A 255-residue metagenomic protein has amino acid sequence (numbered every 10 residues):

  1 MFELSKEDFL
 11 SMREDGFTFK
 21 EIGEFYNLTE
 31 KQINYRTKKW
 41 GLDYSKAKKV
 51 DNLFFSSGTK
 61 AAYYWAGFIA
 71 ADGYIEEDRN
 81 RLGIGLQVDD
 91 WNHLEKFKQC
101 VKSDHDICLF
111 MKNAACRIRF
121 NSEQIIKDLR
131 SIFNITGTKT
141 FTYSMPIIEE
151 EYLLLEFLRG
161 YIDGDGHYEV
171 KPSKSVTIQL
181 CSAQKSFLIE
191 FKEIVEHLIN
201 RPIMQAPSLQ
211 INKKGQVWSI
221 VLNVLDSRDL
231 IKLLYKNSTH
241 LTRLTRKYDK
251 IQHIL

Functional and structural regions predicted by a protein language model:
M1-L255: Internal intein/HINT superfamily modules and their associated LAGLIDADG
